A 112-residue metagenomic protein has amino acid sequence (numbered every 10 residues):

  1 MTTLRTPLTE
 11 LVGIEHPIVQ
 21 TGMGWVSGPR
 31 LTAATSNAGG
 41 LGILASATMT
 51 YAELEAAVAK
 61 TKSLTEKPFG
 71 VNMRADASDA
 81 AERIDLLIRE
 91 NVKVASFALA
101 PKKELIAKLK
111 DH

Functional and structural regions predicted by a protein language model:
M1-H112: Active-site entrance/lid segments in N-terminal catalytic domains of soluble metabolic enzymes
